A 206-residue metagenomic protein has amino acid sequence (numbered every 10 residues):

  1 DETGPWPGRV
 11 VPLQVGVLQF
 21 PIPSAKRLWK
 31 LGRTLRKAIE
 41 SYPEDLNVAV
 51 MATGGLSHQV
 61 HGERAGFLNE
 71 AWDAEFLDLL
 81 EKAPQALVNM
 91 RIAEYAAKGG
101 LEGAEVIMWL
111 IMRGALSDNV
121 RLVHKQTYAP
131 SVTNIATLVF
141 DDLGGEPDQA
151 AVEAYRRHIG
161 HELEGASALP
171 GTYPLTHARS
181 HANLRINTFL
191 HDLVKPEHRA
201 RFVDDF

Functional and structural regions predicted by a protein language model:
D1-K30, S41, E63-H158: Flexible, D/E/H-enriched segments
E2-G4, R9, L13-V15, R33-T34 (+2 more regions): Active-site-proximal alpha-helical scaffolds that flank and shape metal-associated catalytic sites
L13, L46-L56: Beta-strand elements within well-structured catalytic alpha/beta cores of enzymes that handle phosphate/sulfate esters
S24, L28-G32, L46, N69 (+3 more regions): Hydrophobic alpha-helical segments and helix-packing faces
K30-R33, K37, D78, A200 (+1 more regions): Replace "anionic and nucleotidyl ligands
R33-V48: Non-transmembrane, aqueous-exposed alpha-helical and coiled segments at domain scale
S57-G62: Short catalytic/ligand-binding loop motif for oxyanion handling, primarily in non-cytosolic enzymes, centered on
A151-F206: Charged, low-complexity intrinsically disordered segments
